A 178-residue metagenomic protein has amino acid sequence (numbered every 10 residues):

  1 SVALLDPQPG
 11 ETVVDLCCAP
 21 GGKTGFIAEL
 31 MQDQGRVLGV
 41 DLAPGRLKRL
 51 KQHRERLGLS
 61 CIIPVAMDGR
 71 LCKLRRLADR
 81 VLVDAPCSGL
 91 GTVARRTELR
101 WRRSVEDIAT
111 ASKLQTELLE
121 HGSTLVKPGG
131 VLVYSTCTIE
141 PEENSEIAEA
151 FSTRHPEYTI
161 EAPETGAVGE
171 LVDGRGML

Functional and structural regions predicted by a protein language model:
S1-L178: S-adenosylmethionine
